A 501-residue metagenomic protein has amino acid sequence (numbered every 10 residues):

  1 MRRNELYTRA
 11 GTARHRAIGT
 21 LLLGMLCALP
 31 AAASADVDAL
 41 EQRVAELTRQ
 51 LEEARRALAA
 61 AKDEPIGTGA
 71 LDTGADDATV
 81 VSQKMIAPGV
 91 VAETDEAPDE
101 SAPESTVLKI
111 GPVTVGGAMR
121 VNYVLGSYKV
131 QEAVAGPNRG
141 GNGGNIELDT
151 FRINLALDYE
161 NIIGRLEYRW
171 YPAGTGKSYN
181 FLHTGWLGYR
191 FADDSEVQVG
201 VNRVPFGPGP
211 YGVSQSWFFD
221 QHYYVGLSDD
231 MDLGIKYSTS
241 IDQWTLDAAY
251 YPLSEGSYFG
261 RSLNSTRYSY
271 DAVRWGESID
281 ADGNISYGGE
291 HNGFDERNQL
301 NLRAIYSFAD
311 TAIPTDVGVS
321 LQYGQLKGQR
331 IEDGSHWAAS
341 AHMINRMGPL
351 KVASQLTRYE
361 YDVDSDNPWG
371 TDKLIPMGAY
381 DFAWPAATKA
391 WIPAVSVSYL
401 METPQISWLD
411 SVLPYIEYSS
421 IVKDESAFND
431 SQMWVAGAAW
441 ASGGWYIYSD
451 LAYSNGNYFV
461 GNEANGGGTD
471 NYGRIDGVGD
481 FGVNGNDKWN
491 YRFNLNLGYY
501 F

Functional and structural regions predicted by a protein language model:
G19-L29: Bacterial N-terminal signal peptides
A33-V130, F501: N-terminal periplasmic/intermembrane-space "pro-region" immediately following the signal or transit peptide
A102-Q131, G140-S257, S262-L263, Y306-A309 (+3 more regions): Outer membrane beta-barrel
P103, I110, A173, Y179 (+4 more regions): Signature for the C-terminal beta-barrel architecture of outer-membrane proteins
V115-V121, G164-L166, V197-V199, L246-A248 (+8 more regions): Transmembrane beta-strands of outer-membrane beta-barrel proteins
S127-V134, Y171, T175-H183, G209-S216 (+6 more regions): Outer-membrane beta-barrel translocator domains and adjoining extracellular loop/strand segments of Gram-negative
G136-G141, W170-A173, F218-Y223, S286-E290 (+4 more regions): Extracellular loop and loop/strand-boundary signature of outer-membrane beta-barrel proteins
V395-V397, N471-G477, G485-F501: Outer-membrane beta-barrel "beta-signal"
